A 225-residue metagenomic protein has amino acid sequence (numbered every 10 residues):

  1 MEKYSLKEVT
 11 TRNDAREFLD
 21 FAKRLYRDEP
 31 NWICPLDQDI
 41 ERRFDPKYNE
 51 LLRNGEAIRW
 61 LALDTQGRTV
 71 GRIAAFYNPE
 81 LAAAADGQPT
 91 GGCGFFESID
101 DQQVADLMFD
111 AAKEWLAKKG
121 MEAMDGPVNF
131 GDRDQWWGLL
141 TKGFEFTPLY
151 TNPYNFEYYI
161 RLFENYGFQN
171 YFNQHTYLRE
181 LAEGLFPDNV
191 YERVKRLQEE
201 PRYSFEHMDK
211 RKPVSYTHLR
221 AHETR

Functional and structural regions predicted by a protein language model:
M1-A15, Y191-K212: Conserved N-terminal entry element of GNAT/NAT acetyltransferase domains
Y26-P46: Conserved GNAT-fold acetyl-CoA-binding loop/helix
P46-L61: A short helix-loop-beta-strand connector motif used in the catalytic cores of GNAT acetyltransferases and, in some
L61, R68-Y77: Conserved beta-strand in the GNAT
T65, F76-E80, F96-S98, N129-G131 (+1 more regions): An acidic- and aromatic-residue-enriched active-site/binding cleft used to recognize and process polar
A83-G167: Acyl-donor binding region in acyl/amide transferases
L162-N189: Aromatic- and glycine-enriched pocket-lining scaffold segments that form the walls of small-molecule binding clefts
T217-T224: Conserved small/polar residues in nucleotide/adenosyl-binding loops
